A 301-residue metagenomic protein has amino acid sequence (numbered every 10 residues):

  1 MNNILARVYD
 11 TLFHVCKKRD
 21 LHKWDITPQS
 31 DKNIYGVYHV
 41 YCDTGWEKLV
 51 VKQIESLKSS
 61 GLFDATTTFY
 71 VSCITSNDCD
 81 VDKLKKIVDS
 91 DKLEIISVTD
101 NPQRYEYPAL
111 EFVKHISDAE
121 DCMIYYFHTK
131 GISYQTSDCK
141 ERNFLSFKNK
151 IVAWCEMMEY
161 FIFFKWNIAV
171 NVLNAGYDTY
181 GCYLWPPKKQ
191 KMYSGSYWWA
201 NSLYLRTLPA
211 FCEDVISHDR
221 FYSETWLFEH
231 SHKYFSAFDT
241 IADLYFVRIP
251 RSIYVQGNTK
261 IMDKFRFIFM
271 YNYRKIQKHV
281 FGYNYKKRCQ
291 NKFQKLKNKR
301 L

Functional and structural regions predicted by a protein language model:
N2-L301: ER/Golgi luminal nucleotide-sugar-dependent glycosyltransferases, focusing on the catalytic module
